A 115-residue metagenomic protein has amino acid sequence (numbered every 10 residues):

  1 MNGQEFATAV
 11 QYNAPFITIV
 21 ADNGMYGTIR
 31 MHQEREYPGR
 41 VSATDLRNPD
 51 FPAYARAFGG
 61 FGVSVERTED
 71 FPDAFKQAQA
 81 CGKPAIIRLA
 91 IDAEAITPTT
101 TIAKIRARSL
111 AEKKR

Functional and structural regions predicted by a protein language model:
M1-R115: Thiamine diphosphate
